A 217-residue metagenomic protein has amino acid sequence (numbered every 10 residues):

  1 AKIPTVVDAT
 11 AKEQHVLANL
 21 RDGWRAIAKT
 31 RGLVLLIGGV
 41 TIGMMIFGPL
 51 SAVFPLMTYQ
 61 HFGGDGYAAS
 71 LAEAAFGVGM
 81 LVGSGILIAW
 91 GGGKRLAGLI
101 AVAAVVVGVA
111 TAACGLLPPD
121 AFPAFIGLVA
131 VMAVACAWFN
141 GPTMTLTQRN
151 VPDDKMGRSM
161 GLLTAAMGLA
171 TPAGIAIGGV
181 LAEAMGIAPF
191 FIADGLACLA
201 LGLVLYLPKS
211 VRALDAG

Functional and structural regions predicted by a protein language model:
A1-D8, V204-P208: C-terminal membrane-cytosol helix-exit motif in multi-pass small-molecule transporters
I3-G38: Juxtamembrane intracellular "pre-TM" segments in multi-pass secondary transporters
L17, R21, A28, I42 (+1 more regions): C-terminal transmembrane bundle of multi-pass solute transporters/carriers
G38-M44: Hydrophobic alpha-helical transmembrane segments of multi-pass membrane transport/permease proteins
F47-A52: Extracytoplasmic gate region of multi-pass secondary transporters
